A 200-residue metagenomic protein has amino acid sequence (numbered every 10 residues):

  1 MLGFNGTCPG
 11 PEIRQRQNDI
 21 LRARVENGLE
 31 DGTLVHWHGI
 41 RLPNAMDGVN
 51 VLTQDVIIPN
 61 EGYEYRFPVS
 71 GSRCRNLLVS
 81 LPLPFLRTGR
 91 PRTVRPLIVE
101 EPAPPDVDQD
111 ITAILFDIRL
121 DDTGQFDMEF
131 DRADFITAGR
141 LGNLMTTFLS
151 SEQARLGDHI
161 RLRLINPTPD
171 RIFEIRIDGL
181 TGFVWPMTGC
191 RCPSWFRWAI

Functional and structural regions predicted by a protein language model:
M1-P104, R171-I200: Histidine- and aromatic-enriched segments that form or immediately flank copper-ligand environments
Y65, I160-R161: Short, hydrophobic/aromatic alpha-helical segments in well-folded domains
Q109-H159, I165-P169: Acidic-aromatic/histidine active-site loop/patch
